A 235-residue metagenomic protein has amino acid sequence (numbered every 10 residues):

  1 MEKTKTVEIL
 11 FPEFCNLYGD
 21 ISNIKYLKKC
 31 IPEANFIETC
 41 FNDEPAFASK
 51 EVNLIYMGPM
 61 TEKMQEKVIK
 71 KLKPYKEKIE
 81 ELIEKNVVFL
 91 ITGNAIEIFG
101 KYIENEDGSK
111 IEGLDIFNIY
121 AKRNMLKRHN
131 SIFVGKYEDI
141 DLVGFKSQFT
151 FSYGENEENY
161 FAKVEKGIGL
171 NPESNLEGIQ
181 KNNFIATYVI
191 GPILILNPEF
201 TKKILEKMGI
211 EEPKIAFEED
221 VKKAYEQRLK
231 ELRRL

Functional and structural regions predicted by a protein language model:
M1-E81, I195-L235: N-terminal beta1-alpha1 cap of cysteine-dependent amidohydrolase-like domains
K3-K5, Y137-L142, I179-I185: Beta-strand-turn-beta hairpins that frame and shape the catalytic cleft of phosphate-ester-processing enzymes
I9, F36-E38, I116, G144-K146 (+1 more regions): Conserved beta-strand scaffold positions in the cores of enzyme catalytic domains, especially in NTP/NDP-utilizing
L54-G58, L90, A186-Y188: Structural motif
M60-K136: Cysteine-nucleophile active-site neighborhood
E62-K63, I96-I98, F151-Y153, I193-I195: Glycine-rich nucleotide phosphate-binding loop and flanking beta-alpha elements of Rossmann-like dinucleotide-binding
E106-E177: Pocket-forming structural segment of enzyme catalytic cores
N171-K207: A glycine-centered loop/beta-turn motif at secondary-structure junctions
